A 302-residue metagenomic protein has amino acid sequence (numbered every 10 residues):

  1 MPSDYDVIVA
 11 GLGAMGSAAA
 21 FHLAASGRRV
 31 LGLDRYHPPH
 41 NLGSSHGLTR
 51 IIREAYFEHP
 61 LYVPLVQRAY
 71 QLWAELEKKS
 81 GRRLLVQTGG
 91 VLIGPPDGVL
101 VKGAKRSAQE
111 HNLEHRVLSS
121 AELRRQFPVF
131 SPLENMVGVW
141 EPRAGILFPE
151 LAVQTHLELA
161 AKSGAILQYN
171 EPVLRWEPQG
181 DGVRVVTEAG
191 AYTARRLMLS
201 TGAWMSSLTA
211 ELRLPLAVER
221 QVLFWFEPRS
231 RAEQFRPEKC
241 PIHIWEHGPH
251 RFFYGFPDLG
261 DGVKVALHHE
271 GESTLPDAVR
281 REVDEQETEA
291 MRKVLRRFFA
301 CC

Functional and structural regions predicted by a protein language model:
P2-M15: Beta1/beta-strand and adjacent pyrophosphate-binding region of the FAD-binding site in flavoprotein oxidoreductases
M15, P38, W204: Conserved Rossmann-like nucleotide-cofactor binding loop
F21-A25, G81-V86, A191-Y192, R196 (+1 more regions): Active-site substrate-recognition segment that forms the wall of the catalytic cavity or substrate channel
A24-S45: Glycine-rich FAD pyrophosphate-binding loop
T49-Q126, M136, F253: Dinucleotide-binding Rossmann-like beta1-alpha1 core, especially the glycine-rich loop that anchors the ADP
P64, L92-L100, W140-E158, E282-E289: Short beta-strand to alpha-helix junction loop
W140-R196: Helical element adjacent to the flavin cofactor pocket in flavoenzyme catalytic cores
